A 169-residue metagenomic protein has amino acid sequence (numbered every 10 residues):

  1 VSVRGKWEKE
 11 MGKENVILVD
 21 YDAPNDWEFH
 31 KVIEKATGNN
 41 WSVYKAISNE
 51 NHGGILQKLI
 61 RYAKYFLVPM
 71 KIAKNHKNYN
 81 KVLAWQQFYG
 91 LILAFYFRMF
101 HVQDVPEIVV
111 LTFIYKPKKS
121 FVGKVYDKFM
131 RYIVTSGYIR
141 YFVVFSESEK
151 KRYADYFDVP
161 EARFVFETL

Functional and structural regions predicted by a protein language model:
V1-E50, K77-K81: N-terminal subdomain of nucleotide-sugar transferases
Y21-D22, Q86, F145-S148: Helix N-cap/beta->alpha junction signal
D26, G90-A94, K150-K151: Short, well-ordered alpha-helical microsegments
K45-V68, P117: A short, charged, and often flexible helix/loop element on the N-terminal side of the glycosyltransferase catalytic
V68-G90: Short N-terminal targeting/anchoring amphipathic segment
M70-N78, V122-F142: Membrane-proximal helix-turn-helix segments that form the acceptor-binding/catalytic region of lipid-linked
P106-K124: A short, histidine- and acid-enriched strand-loop-helix "catalytic/donor-clamping" loop that lines the nucleotide-sugar
I139-A154, V159-L169: Donor nucleotide-sugar binding/catalytic pocket of nucleotide-sugar-dependent glycosyltransferases
